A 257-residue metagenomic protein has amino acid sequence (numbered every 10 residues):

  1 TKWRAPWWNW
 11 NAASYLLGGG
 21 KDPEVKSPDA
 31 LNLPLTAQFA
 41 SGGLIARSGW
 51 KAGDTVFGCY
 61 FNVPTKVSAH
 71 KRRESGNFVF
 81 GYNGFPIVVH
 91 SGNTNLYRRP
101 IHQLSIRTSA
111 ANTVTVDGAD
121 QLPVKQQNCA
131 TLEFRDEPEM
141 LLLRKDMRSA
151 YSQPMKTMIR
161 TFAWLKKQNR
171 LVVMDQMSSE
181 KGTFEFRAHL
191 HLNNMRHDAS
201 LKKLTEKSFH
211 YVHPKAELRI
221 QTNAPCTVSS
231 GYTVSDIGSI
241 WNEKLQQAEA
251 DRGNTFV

Functional and structural regions predicted by a protein language model:
T1-V88, D136, A248-F256: Carbohydrate-active enzyme catalytic cores, enriched for enzymes that act on polyanionic acidic polysaccharides
K2-N9, T94-V257: CBM-like, beta-strand-rich accessory domains located in the C-terminal region of large, secreted polysaccharide-active
G58, V88-V89, H210, R219: A sequence-level detector of short linear motifs
